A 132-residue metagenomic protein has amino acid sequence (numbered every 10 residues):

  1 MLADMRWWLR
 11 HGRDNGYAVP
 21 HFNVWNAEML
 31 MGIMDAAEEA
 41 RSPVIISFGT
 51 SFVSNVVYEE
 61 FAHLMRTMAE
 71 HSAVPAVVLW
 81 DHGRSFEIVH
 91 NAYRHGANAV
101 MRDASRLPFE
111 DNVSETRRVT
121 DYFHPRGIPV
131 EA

Functional and structural regions predicted by a protein language model:
M1-P20: N-terminal amphipathic alpha-helix/helix-capping segment at the start of soluble metabolic enzymes
M5-R6, A27-S72: Glycine-rich, positively charged N-terminal anion/phosphate-binding segment
A18-N23, V44-F48, A76-H82, V100-R102 (+1 more regions): Hydrophobic faces of well-ordered beta-strands that scaffold small-molecule active sites in alpha/beta enzyme cores
E28-M31, S54-A62, R84-N91, A104-E131: Active-site-adjacent beta->alpha loops and helix N-cap segments on the catalytic face of soluble alpha/beta enzymes
A40-S42, R94-V100: Glycine-enriched alpha-helix->loop->beta-strand junction motifs that scaffold or abut catalytic
S72-P75, H95-A97: Structural recognition of alpha->loop->beta junctions
W80-S85, H95: Long, hydrophobic/aromatic-enriched structural stretches that serve as scaffold segments
